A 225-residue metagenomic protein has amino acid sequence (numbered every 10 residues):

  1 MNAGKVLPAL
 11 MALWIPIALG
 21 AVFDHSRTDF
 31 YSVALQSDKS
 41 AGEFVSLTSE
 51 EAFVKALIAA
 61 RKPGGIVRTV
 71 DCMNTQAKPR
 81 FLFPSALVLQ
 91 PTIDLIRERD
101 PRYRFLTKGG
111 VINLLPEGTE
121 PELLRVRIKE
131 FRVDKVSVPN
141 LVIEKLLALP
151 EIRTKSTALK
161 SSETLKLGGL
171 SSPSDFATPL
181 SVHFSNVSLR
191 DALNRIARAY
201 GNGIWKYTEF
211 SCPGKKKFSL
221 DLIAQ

Functional and structural regions predicted by a protein language model:
N2-Q225: N-terminal targeting/assembly segments of extracytoplasmic apparatus and virion spike/baseplate proteins
